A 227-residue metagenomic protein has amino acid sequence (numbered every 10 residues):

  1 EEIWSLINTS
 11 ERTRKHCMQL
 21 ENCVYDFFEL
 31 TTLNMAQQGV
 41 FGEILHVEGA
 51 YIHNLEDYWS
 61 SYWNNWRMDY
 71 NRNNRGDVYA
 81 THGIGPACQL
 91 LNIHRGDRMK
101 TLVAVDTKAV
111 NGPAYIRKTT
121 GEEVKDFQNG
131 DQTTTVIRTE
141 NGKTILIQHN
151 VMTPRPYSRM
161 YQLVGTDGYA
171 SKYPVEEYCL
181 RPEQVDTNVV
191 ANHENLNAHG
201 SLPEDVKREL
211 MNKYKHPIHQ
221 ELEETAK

Functional and structural regions predicted by a protein language model:
E2-H16: Rossmann-fold NAD(P)-binding glycine/threonine-rich loop
R12-M18, C23-F127: Predominantly a Rossmann-like dinucleotide-binding segment in NAD(P)-dependent oxidoreductases
T81, D126-D131, T139-E140, P154-R155: A short catalytic or substrate-binding loop motif that flags glycine-/basic-rich loops and adjacent residues that bind
N111-F127, R138-T139, D167-K227: C-terminal glycine/acidic-rich active-site capping loop/insertion
T144-L146, Y169: Short, mixed charged/polar active-site loops that provide acid/base catalysis or chelate metal/phosphate cofactors
I147-S158: Glycine-rich phosphate/pyrophosphate-binding beta-alpha loops
